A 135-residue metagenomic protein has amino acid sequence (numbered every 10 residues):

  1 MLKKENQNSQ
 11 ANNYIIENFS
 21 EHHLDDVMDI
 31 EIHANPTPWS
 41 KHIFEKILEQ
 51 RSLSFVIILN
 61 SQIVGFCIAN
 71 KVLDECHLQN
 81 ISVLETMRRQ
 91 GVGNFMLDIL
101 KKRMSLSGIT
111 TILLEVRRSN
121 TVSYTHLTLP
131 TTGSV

Functional and structural regions predicted by a protein language model:
M1-S9: Terminal substrate-recognition subdomain of acyl/acetyltransferases
Y14, N18-T86, L97-I99, R103 (+1 more regions): Acetyl-CoA-dependent GNAT
N94: Residues forming the Rossmann-fold NAD(P)(H) cofactor-binding site
T110: Short acidic/polar active-site loop segments enriched in Thr and Asp
L114-S123: Conserved beta-strand-loop-alpha-helix junction that forms the acyl-donor binding cleft
T125-T131: Conserved small/polar residues in nucleotide/adenosyl-binding loops
